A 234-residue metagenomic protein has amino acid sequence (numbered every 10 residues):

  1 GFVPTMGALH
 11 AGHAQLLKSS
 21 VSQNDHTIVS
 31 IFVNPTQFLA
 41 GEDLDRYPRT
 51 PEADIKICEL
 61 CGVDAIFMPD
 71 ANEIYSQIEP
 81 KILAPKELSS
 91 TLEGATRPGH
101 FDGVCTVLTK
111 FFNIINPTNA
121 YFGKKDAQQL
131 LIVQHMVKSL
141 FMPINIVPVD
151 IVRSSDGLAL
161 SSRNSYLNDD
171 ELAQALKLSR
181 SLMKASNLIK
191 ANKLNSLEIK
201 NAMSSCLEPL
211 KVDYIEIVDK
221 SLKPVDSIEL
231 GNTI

Functional and structural regions predicted by a protein language model:
G1-P209, V218-P224, I228: Nucleotidyltransferase catalytic core that binds NTPs
I215: Substrate/ligand-engaging "lid" and interaction regions
L230-I234: Short, intrinsically disordered, charge-balanced linker/junction segments flanking boundaries in proteins
